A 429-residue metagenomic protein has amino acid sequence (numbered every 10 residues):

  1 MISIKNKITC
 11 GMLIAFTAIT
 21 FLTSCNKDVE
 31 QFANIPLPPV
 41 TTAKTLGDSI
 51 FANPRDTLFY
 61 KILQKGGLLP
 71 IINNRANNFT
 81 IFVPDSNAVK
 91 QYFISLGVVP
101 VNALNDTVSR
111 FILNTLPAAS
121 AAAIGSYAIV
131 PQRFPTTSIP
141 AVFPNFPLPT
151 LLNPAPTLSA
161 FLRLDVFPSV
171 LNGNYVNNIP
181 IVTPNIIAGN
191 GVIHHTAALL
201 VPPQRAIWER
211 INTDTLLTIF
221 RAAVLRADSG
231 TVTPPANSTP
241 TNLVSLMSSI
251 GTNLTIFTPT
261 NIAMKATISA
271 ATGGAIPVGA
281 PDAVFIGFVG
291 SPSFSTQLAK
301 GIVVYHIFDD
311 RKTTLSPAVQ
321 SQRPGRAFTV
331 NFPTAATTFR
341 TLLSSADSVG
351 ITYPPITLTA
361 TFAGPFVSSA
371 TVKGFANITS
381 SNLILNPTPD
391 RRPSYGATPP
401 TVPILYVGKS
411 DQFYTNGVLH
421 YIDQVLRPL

Functional and structural regions predicted by a protein language model:
I2-N6, I19-N53, I193, P202 (+1 more regions): Bacterial Sec-dependent N-terminal signal peptides
G11-F21: Bacterial N-terminal signal peptides
T45-N78: Post-signal-peptide N-terminal segment of Sec-exported extracytoplasmic proteins
F59, F82-Y92, P184-P202, F257-M264 (+1 more regions): FKBP-type peptidyl-prolyl cis-trans isomerase
A88-A103, I262-P281: Short active-site loop/helix that positions an aromatic residue
V99-I179, A280-L405: Aromatic/histidine-rich interaction motifs
A197, P202-I256, K265-V304, D310: Acidic, serine/threonine- and glycine-rich low-complexity intrinsically disordered segments that serve as flexible
